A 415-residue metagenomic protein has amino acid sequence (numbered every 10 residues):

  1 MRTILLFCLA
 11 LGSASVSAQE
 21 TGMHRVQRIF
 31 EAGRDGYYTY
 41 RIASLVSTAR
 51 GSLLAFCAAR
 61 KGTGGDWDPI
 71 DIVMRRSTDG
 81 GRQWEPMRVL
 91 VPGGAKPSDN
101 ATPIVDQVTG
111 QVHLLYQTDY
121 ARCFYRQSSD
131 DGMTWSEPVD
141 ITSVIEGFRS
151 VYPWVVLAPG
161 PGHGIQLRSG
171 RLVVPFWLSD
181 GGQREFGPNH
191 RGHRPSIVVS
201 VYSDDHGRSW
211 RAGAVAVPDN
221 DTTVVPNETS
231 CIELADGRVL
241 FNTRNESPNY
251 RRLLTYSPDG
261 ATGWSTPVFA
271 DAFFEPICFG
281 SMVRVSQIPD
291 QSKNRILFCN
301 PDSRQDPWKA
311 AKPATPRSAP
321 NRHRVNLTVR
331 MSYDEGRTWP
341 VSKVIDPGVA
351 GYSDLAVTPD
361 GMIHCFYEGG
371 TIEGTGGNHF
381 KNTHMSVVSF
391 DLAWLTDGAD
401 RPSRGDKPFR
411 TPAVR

Functional and structural regions predicted by a protein language model:
M1-I4: Positively charged n-region of N-terminal signal peptides that target proteins for export
L6-F7, V414: Intrinsically disordered, low-complexity repeat segments enriched in small/polar residues
C8-S17: Hydrophobic h-region of N-terminal signal peptides that target proteins for export in Gram-negative bacteria
Q19-R415: Asp-box/BNR beta-propeller blade signature and adjacent active/binding-site loops in extracellular glycan-interacting
